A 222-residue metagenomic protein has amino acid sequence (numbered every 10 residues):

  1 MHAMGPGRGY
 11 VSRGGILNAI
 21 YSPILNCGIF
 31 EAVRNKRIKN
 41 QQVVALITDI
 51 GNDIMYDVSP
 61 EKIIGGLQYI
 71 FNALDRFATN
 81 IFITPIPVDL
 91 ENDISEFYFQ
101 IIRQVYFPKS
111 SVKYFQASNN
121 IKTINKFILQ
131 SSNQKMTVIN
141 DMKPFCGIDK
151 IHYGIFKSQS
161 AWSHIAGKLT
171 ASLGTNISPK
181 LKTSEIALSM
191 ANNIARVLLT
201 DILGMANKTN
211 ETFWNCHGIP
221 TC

Functional and structural regions predicted by a protein language model:
M1-G65, T212-P220: Conserved SGNH/GDSL esterase-like catalytic core that processes O-acyl groups on lipids and polysaccharides
S22-V33, S59-I70, F115-F127, S158-A166: Well-ordered, non-membrane alpha-helical segments in soluble/globular domains
Q42-D53, T84-D89, D141-P144: Short loop/turn segments at strand-loop or loop-helix junctions that form parts of catalytic or ligand-binding pockets
D53-Y56, D89-S95, C146-K150: Short catalytic/ligand-binding loop motif for oxyanion handling, primarily in non-cytosolic enzymes, centered on
I81-F99: Short, solvent-exposed beta-strand-terminating loops
P85-P87, M136-I151, K180-S184: Acidic carboxylate-rich catalytic motifs and surrounding loops in phosphoryl-/glycosyl-chemistry enzymes
D93-M142, I155-S158, S163, G167: Substrate-gating cap/lid alpha-helix
D149-C222: Conserved catalytic region of serine esterases and O-acyltransferases that act on ester linkages in lipids
